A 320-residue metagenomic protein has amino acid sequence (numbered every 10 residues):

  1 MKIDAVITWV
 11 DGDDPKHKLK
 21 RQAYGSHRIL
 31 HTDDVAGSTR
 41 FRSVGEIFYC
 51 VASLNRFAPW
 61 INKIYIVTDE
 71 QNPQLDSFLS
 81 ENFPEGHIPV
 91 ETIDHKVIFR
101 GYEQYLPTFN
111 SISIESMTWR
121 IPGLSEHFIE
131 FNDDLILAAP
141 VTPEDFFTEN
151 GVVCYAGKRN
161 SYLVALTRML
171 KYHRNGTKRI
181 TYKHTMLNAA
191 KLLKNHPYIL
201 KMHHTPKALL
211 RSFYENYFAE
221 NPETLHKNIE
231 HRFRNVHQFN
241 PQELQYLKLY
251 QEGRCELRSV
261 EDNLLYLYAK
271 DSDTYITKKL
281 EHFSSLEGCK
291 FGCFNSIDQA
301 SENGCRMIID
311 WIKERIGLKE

Functional and structural regions predicted by a protein language model:
D4-D13, K18-L19, H95: Short loop/turn segments at strand-loop or loop-helix junctions that form parts of catalytic or ligand-binding pockets
G12-R40, Y155: A solvent-exposed, charged loop/short amphipathic helix patch at secondary-structure junctions
D13-H17, K63, N72-S77, R100-G101 (+5 more regions): Short catalytic/ligand-binding loop motif for oxyanion handling, primarily in non-cytosolic enzymes, centered on
D33-S38, R42, Q74-L124: Active-site-proximal specificity loops/subdomain of glycosyltransferases
S53-I61: Short, acidic, metal-binding catalytic loop of nucleotide-sugar glycosyltransferases
N72-P73, M117-K158: GT-A fold catalytic core of metal-dependent nucleotide-sugar glycosyltransferases, centered on the diacidic
V153-V236: Long, charge-rich alpha-helical interaction segments
L200-E320: A glycosyltransferase accessory/donor-loop signature
